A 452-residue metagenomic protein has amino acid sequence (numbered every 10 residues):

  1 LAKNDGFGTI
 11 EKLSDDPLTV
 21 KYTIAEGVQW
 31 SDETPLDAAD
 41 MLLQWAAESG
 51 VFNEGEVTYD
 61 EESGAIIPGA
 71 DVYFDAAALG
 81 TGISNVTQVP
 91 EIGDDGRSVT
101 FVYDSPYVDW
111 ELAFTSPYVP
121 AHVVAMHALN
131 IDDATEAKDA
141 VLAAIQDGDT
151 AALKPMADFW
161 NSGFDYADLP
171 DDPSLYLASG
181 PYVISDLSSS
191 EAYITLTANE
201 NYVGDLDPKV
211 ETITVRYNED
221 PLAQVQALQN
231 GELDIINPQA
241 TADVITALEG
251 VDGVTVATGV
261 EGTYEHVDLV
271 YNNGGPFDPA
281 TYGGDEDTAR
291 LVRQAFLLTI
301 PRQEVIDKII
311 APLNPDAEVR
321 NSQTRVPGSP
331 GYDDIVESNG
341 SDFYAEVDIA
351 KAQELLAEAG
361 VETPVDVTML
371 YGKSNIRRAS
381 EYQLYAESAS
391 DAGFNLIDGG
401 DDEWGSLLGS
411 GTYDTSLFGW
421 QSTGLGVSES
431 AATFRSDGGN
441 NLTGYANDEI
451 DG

Functional and structural regions predicted by a protein language model:
L1, G6, W110-H122, D268 (+1 more regions): A structural "hinge/loop" feature
L1-D15, L177: N-terminal lobe/hinge region of extracytoplasmic solute-binding protein
T9-L13, V89-I92, I184-L187: Short, exposed beta-strand/loop patches in secreted or surface proteins that constitute
D16-E56, P173-Y176, G180-I309, G328-G452: Extracytoplasmic/periplasmic ligand-capture domains
K21-T23, E61-F159: Surface-exposed binding/hinge segments that line and control ligand-binding clefts or catalytic entry sites
Q29-S31, P106-W110, D316: Primarily extracytoplasmic ectodomains and periplasmic/lumenal surface modules that are beta-strand-rich
T58, P312-S322: Short, glycine/acidic-rich hinge or "gate" loops at secondary-structure transitions that mediate conformational
V119-D205: Gly/Pro-rich hinge or "lid" segments in bacterial periplasmic/extracellular proteins
